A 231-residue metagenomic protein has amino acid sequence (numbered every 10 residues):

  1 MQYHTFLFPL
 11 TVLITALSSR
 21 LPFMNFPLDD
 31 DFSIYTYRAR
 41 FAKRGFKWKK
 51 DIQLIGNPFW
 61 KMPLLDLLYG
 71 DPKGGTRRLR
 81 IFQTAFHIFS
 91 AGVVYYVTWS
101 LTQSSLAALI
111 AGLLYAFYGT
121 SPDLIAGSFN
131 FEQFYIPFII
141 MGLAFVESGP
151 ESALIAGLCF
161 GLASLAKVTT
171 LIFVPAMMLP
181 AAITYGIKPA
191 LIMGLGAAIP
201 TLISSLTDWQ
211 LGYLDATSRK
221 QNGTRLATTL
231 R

Functional and structural regions predicted by a protein language model:
Q2-F32, L195-W209: Transmembrane signal-anchor helices characteristic of membrane glycosylation enzymes that use polyprenol
L13-A16, I110-G119, F160, S164: Short helix- or helix-capping micro-motifs that position conserved polar/aromatic residues at function-defining sites
F23-R38, D51-L64, G74-R77: Extracytoplasmic catalytic/substrate-binding loops of multi-pass membrane glycan-assembly enzymes
R77, I81-T102, I110-L113, F117 (+2 more regions): Transmembrane-helix motifs of polytopic, lipid-linked glycan transferases
Y96, F134-S152, C159-F160: Specific aromatic-rich, kink-prone transmembrane helix
L124-F134: Short acidic/glycine- and proline-prone juxtamembrane loop motifs at membrane-interface regions of multi-pass membrane
F145, A153-V168, V174-P180, I199: Membrane-interface alpha helices of multi-pass inner-membrane proteins
P189-R231: Membrane-lumen/periplasm interface segments of specific transmembrane helices in polyprenyl phosphate-linked
